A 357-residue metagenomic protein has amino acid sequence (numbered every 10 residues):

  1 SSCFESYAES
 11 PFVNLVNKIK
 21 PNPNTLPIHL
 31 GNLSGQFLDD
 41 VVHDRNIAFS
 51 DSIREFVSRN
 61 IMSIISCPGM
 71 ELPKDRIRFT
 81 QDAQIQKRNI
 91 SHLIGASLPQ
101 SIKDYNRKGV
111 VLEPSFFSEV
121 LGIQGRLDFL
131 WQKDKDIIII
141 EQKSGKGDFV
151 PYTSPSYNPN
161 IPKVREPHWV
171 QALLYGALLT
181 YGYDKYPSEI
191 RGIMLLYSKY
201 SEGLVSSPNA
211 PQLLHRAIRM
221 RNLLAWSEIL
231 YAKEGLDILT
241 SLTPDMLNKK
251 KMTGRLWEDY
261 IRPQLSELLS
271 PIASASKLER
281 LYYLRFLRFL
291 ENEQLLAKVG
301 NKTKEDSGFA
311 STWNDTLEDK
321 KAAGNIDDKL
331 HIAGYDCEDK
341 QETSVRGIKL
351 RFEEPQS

Functional and structural regions predicted by a protein language model:
S1-D134: Metal-dependent nuclease catalytic cores that hydrolyze phosphodiester bonds in DNA/RNA, characterized by
T25, H29, K74-Q81, I85 (+4 more regions): Alpha-helix boundary/N-cap detector
L33, Q356-S357: N-terminal accessory nucleic-acid engagement/regulatory domains that precede and modulate ATP-driven motor cores
S34-V41, A172, A217-S227: Short amphipathic C-terminal alpha-helix that caps PH/PH-like domains
Y105-N222: Mg2+/Mn2+-dependent nuclease catalytic core
R219-N248: Polybasic (Lys/Arg-rich)
S241-Q356: Accessory interdomain/linker segments of ATP-dependent helicases and helicase-like nucleic-acid enzymes that mediate
